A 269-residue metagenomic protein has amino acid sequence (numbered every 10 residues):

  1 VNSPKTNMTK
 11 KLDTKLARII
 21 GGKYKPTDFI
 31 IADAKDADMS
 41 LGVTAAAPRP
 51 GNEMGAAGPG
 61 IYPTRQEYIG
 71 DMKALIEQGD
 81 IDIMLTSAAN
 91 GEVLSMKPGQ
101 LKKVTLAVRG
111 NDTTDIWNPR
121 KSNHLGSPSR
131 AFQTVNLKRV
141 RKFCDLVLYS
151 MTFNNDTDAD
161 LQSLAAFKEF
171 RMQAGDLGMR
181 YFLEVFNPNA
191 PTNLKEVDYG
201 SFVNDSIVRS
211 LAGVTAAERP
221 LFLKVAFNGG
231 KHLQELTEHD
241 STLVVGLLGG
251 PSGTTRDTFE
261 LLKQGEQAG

Functional and structural regions predicted by a protein language model:
V1-N155, L221: Alpha/beta catalytic barrel-like cores
T14-L16, E67-G70, V208-R209, G229-E235 (+1 more regions): A short, acidic, amphipathic alpha-helical segment used as a generic capping/interface helix at domain edges
L75-I76, F170-A174, L211-T215, L236 (+1 more regions): Generic structural signal for hydrophobic
D80, L101-T105, A216-R219, E238-G246 (+1 more regions): Glycine-enriched alpha-helix->loop->beta-strand junction motifs that scaffold or abut catalytic
I83-A89, A107-R109, S150-S163, R180-F182 (+2 more regions): Catalytic beta/alpha-barrel core
A89-K103, N118, T157-Q173, F227-D240 (+1 more regions): Active-site-adjacent beta->alpha loops and helix N-cap segments on the catalytic face of soluble alpha/beta enzymes
R120-S122, Q133-N136, F143, N154-D158 (+4 more regions): Acidic, Ser/Pro/Thr-rich low-complexity regulatory regions and the short amphipathic helical interaction modules they
E169-E196: Hydrophobic, aromatic-enriched interface-forming segments
